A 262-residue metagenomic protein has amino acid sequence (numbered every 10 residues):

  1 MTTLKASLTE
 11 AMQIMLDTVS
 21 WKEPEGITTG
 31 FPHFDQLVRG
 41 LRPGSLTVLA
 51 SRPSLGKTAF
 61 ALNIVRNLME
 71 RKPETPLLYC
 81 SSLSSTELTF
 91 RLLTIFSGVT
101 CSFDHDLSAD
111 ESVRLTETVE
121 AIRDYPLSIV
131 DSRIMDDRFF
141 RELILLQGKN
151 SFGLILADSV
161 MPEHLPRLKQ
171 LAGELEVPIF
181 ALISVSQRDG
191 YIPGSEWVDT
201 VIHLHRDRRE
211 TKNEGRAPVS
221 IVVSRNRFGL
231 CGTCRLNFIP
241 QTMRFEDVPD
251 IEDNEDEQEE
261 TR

Functional and structural regions predicted by a protein language model:
T2-V99, G194-S195, T261-R262: The Walker A/P-loop phosphate-binding site
K5-S7, D137-F152, Q170-L175, D189-R262: C-terminal regions of RecA-like/P-loop NTPase motor modules
Q36, K72-S151, C234: Cytosolic-facing regulatory segments adjacent to core modules
T47-L49, L77-Y79, V130, F180 (+2 more regions): Hydrophobic/aromatic beta-strand patches that form the interior of the parallel beta-sheet core in alpha/beta enzyme
C80-L83, A181-Q187, D207, R227: A short beta-strand-to-loop transition that corresponds to the Sensor-1 phosphate-sensing loop of AAA+ P-loop ATPases
K149-P162: Conserved P-loop NTPase "ATPase switch" module shared by AAA+ and STAND
L156-D158, P178-S184: Structural recognition of the conserved hydrophobic beta-strand(s) that form the central parallel beta-sheet of P-loop
P162-Q170: Conserved Walker B catalytic segment
